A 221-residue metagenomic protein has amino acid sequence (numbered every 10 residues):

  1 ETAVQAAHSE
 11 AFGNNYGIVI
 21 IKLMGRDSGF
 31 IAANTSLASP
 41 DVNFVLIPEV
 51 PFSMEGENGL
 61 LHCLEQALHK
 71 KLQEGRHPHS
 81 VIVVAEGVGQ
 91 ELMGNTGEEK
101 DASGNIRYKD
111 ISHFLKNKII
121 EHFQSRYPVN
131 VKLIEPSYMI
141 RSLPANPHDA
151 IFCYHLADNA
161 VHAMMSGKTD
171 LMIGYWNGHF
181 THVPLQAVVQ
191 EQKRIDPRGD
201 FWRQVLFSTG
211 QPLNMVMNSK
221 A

Functional and structural regions predicted by a protein language model:
E1-V129: Accessory alpha-helical/coil subdomains and C-terminal extensions that flank or cap enzyme catalytic cores
E98-A221: C-terminal non-catalytic interaction/assembly regions of soluble proteins
